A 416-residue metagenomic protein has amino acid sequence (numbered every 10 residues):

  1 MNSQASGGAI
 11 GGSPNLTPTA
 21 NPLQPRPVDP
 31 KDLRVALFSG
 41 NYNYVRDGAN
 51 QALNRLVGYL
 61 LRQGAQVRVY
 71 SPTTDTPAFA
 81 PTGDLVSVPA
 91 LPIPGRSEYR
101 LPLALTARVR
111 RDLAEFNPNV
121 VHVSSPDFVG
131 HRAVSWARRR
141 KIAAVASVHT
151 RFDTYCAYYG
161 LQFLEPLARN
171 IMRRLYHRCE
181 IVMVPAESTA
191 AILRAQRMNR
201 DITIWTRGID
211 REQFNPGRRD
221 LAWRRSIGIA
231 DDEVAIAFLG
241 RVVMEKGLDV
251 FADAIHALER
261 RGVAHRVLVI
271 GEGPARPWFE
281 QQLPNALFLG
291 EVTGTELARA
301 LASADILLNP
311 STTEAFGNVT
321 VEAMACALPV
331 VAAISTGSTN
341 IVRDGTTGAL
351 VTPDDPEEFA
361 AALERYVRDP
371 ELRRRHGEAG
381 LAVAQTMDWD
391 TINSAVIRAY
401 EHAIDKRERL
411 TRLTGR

Functional and structural regions predicted by a protein language model:
M1-P89: N-terminal subdomain of nucleotide-sugar transferases
S71, P89, E165, R169-D220: Donor nucleotide-sugar binding/catalytic pocket of nucleotide-sugar-dependent glycosyltransferases
L113, Y176, E291, R299-A304 (+1 more regions): Short alpha-helical donor nucleotide-sugar binding micro-motif in glycosyltransferases
A143, T154-R174: Nucleotide-sugar donor phosphate/pyrophosphate-binding loop at the beta->alpha transition of glycosyltransferases
A230-K246, A252-H256: Conserved donor-binding/catalytic core segment of Leloir-type glycosyltransferases
T293, T312: Aromatic "clamp/platform" in nucleotide-sugar-dependent glycosyltransferases that forms part of the donor/acceptor
P329-A333, V342: Short hydrophobic beta-strand element within catalytic cores of glycosyltransferases and related nucleotide-activated
D344-G345, A349-P356, R365-E371, Q385: Conserved acidic donor-binding segment of nucleotide-sugar-dependent glycosyltransferases
